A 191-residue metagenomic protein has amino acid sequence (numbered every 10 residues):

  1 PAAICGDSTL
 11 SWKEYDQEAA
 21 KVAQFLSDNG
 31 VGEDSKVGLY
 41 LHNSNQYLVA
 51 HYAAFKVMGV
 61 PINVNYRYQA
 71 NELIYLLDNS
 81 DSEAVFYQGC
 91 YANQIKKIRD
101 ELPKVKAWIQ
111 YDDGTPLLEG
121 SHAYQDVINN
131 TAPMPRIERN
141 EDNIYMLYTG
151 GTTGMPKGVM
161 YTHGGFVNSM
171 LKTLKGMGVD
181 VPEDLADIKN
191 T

Functional and structural regions predicted by a protein language model:
A2-S44, L48-Y52, Q69-I74, Q125: Conserved AMP-binding/adenylate-forming core of the ANL superfamily
S11-K13, I144-K172, D180: Conserved AMP-binding A3 loop
D28-N29, K56-D126: Structural core segment of the AMP-binding/adenylate-forming
V37, A54, V85, N143 (+1 more regions): Conserved S/T- and glycine-rich ATP-binding loop of Class I adenylate-forming
L39, G165, M177-T191: Conserved AMP-binding loop of ANL adenylate-forming enzymes
Y47-F55, P61, F166: Short hydrophobic alpha-helical segments of the AMP-binding
A53-V57, K172-G178: Conserved short alpha-helical elements in the N-terminal third of ANL/AMP-binding
N130-Y148, G154-M155, D184-T191: Conserved pre-ATP/AMP-binding loop-to-beta segment of ANL
